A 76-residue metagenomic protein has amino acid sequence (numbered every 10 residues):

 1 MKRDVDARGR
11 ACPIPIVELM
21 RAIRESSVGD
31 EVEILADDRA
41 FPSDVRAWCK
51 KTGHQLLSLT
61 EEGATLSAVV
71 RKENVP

Functional and structural regions predicted by a protein language model:
M1-R8, E33: Short amphipathic
R3, C12-P15, S67: Residue-level marker of intrinsically disordered, low-complexity segments enriched for small/polar residues
A7, A36, V70-K72: Hydrophobic residues in beta-strands and at strand termini
R10-Q55: Amphipathic, hydrophobic secondary-structure cores in small proteins
R46-P76: C-terminal structural segments of small proteins and small subunits
